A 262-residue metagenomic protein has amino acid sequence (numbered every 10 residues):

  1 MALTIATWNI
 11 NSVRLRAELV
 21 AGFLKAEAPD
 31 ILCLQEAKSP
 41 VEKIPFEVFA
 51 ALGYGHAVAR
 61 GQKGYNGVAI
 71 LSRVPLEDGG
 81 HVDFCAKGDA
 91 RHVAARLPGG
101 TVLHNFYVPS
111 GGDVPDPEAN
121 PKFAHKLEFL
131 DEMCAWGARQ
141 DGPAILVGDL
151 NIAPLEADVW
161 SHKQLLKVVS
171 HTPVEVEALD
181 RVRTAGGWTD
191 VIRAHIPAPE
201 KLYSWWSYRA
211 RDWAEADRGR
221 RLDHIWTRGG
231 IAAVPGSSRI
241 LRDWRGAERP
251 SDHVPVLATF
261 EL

Functional and structural regions predicted by a protein language model:
M1-L52, V58, Y65-V68: N-terminal, active-site-proximal structural segment of metallo-dependent hydrolase catalytic domains
A2-S12, G100-P115, V147, H253: Active-site-proximal beta-strand elements of phosphoester/diester hydrolases
N11, K38, Y107-P109, N151-A153 (+1 more regions): Catalytic metal-binding/acid-base residues of hydrolase active sites
D30-I31, I145, H224: Short, Asp-centered acidic motifs that coordinate Mg2+ and/or phosphate in catalytic or ligand-binding sites
A37-P40, I44-D113: Structured beta-strand-rich core segments of catalytic domains in phosphoester-bond hydrolases
D78-D83, L155-L262: Metal-dependent phosphoester-hydrolase catalytic domains
V108-M133, K163-V168: Surface-exposed cleft-lining segments at the edges of enzyme active sites
G142-E156: Acidic/histidine-rich, metal-coordinating catalytic segments
